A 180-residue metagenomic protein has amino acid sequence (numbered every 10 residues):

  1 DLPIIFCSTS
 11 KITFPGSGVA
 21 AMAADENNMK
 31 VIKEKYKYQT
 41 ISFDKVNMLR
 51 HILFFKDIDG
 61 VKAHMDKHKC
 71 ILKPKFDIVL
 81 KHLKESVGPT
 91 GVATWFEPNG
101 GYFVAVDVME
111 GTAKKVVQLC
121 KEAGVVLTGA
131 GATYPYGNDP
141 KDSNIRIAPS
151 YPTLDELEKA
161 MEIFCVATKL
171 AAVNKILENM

Functional and structural regions predicted by a protein language model:
L2-K73: Conserved core segment of the aminotransferase class I/II
C7, A21-A23, E97, F103-D107 (+2 more regions): Short beta-strand segments
S10-T13, E26-M29, K56, G100-Y102 (+3 more regions): Short, solvent-exposed loop/turn segments at secondary-structure junctions
K33-E34, L53-M65, K84-E85, P89-T94 (+4 more regions): Inter-domain helical "communication" segments and dimerization helices that couple sensory or membrane-embedded modules
D66-L80, V92-D107: Conserved glycine-rich beta-strand-loop-beta hairpin in the small C-terminal domain of fold type I
E122, N138-M180: PLP-dependent enzyme catalytic core of the Aspartate aminotransferase-like
V126: Residue-level detector of anion-binding/catalytic polar loops
